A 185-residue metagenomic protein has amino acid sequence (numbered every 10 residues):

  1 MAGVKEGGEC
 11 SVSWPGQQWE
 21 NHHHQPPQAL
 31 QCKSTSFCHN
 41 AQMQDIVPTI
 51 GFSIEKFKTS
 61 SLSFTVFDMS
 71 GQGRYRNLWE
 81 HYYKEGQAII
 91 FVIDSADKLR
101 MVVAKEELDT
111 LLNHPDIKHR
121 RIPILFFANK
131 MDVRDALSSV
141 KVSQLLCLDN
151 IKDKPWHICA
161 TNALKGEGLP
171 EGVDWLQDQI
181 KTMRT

Functional and structural regions predicted by a protein language model:
M1-T185: TRAFAC-class small GTPase G-domain
